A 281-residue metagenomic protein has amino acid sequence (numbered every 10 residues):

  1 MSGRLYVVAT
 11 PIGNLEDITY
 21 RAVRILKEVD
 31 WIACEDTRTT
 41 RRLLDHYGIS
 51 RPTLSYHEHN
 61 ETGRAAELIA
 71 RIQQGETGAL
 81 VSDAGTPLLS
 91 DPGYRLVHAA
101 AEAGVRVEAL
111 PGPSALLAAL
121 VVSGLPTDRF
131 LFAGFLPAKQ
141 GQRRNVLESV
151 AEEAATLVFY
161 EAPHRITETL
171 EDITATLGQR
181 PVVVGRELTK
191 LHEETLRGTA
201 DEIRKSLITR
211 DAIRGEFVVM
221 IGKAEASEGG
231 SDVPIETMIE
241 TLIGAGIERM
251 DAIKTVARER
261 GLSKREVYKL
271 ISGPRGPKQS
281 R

Functional and structural regions predicted by a protein language model:
M1-E58: Glycine-rich, flexible N-terminal cofactor/catalytic loop recognition
S2, T77, T156, P163-R281: A contiguous loop/helix-start segment that scaffolds small-molecule binding in enzyme catalytic cores
R4-V8, Q74-S82, F130, A155-F159 (+1 more regions): Generic beta-sheet signal
I25-I32, G104-E108, T156-L157: Short active-site oxyanion
C34, V107-G112, F159, V184: General beta-strand structural signal in soluble alpha/beta enzymes
S55-T62, L136-K139: Conserved helicase motor
P92-Y94, R249: Glycine-centered tight-turn and secondary-structure capping sites
R95-E153: Class I SAM-dependent methyltransferase SAM-binding "motif I" and its flanking Rossmann-like core
